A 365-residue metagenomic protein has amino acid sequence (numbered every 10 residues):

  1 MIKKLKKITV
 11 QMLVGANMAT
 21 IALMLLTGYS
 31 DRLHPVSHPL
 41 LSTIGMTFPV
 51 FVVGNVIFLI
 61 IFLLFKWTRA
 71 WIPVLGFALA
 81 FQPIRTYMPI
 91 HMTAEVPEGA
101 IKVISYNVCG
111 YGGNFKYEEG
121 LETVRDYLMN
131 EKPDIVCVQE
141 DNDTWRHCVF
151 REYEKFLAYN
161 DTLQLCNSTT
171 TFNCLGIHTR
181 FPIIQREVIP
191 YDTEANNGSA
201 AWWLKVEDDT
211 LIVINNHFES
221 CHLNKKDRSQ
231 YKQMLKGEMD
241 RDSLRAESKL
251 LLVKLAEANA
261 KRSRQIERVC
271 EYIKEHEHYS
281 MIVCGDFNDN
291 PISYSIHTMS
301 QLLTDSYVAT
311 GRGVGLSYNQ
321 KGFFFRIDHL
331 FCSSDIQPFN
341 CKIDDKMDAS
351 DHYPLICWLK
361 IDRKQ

Functional and structural regions predicted by a protein language model:
M1-E152, C166-L175, I266-E267, D362-Q365: N-terminal, active-site-proximal structural segment of metallo-dependent hydrolase catalytic domains
T9-M24, Y29-I60, W71-L75, E187-V188 (+2 more regions): Metal-dependent phosphoester-hydrolase catalytic domains
A78-E98, I135, Q139-Q233, K342 (+1 more regions): Structured beta-strand-rich core segments of catalytic domains in phosphoester-bond hydrolases
K102-V108, G120, V124-F150, T162 (+7 more regions): Active-site beta-strand/loop signature of hydrolases that rely on acidic residues for catalysis
S105-L121, W145, H222-A258: Acidic/histidine-rich helix-loop elements that form or flank divalent-metal/phosphate-binding sites at the catalytic
Y111-F115, D143-H147, T170-F172, N196 (+4 more regions): Active-site environment of divalent metal-dependent phosphoester hydrolases
E119-T123, D161-T162, R186-P190, N197-A200 (+2 more regions): N-terminal post-signal-peptidase region of extra-cytosolic proteins
